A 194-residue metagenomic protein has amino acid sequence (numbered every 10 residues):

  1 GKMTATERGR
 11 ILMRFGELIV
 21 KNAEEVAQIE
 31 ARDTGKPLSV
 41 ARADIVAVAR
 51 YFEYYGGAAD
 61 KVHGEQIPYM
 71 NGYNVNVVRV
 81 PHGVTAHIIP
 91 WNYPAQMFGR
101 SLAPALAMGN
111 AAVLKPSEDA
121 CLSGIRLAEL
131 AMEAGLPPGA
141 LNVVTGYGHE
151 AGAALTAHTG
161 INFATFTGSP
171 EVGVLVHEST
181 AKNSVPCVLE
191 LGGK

Functional and structural regions predicted by a protein language model:
G1-V62: Glycine-rich loop-to-alpha-helix module at the N-terminal edge of alpha/beta enzyme cores
R8, E30, F52, G109 (+3 more regions): Residue-level signal for inorganic ion chemistry
I11, L18, D44, Y51 (+4 more regions): Residue-level recognition of specific faces of alpha-helices
K21, E25, K36, A47 (+5 more regions): Short alpha-helical
V26, F52, S101, L127 (+1 more regions): Aromatic/hydrophobic pocket-lining residues that form π-stacking "cages" and hydrophobic walls in ligand
E65-G139, N162, S184: Conserved small-residue-rich beta-alpha loop and adjacent elements that most often cradle the phosphate/pyrophosphate
V84, S117, E133-K194: Conserved NAD(P)+-binding/catalytic subdomain of aldehyde/semialdehyde dehydrogenases
